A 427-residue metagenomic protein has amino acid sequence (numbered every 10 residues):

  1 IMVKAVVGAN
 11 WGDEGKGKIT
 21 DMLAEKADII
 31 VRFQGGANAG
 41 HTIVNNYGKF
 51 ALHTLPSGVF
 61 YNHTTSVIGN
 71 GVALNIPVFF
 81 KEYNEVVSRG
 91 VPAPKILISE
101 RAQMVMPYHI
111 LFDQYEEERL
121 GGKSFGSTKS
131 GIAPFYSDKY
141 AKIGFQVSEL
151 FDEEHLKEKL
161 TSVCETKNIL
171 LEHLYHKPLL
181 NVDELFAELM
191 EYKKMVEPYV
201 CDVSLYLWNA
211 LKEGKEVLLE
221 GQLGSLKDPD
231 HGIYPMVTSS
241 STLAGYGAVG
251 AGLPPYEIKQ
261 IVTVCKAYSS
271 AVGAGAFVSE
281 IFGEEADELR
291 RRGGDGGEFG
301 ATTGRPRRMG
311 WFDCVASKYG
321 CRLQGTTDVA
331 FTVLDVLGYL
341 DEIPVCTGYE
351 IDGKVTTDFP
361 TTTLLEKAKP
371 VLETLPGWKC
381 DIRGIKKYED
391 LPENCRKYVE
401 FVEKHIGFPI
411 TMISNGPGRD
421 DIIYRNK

Functional and structural regions predicted by a protein language model:
M2-K427: Non-transmembrane, aqueous-exposed alpha-helical and coiled segments at domain scale
